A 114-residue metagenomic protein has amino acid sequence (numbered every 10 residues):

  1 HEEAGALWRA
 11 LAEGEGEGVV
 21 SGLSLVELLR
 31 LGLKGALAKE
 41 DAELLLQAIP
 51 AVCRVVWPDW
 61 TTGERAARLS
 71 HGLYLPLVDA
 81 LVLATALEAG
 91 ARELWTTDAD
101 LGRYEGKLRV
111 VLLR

Functional and structural regions predicted by a protein language model:
H1-V20, G32-Q47, A99, L112-R114: Short, well-structured N-terminal submotif of metal-dependent ribonuclease cores
A10, L83-R114: Acidic, PIN/NYN-like endoribonuclease modules and their adjacent C-terminal/linker elements
L23: Short strand-turn motif at the edge of the Rossmann-like AdoMet-binding core
R30-L33, L87: Short glycine/serine- and small hydrophobic-enriched flexible loop segments
L46-Q47, R54, P58, L73-Y74 (+2 more regions): Internal alpha/beta domain cores that form substrate/cofactor-binding pockets in large enzymes and binding proteins
R54-T97: Active-site neighborhoods of divalent-metal-dependent phosphate/nucleic-acid chemistry enzymes
